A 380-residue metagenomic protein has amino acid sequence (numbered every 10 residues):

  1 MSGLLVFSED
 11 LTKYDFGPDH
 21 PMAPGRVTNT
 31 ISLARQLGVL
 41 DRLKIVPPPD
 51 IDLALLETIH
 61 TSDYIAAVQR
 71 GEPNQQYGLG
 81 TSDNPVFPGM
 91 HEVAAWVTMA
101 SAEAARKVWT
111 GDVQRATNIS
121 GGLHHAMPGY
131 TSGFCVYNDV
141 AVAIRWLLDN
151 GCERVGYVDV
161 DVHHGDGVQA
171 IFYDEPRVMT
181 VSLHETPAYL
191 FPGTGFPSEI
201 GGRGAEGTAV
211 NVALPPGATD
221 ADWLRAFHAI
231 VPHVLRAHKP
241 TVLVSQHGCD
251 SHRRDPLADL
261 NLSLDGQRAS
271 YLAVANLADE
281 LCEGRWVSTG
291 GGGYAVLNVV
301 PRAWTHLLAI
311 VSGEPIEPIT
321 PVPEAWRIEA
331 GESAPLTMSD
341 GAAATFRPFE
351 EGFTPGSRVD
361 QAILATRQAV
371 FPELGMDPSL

Functional and structural regions predicted by a protein language model:
M1-E57: N-terminal low-complexity, Ser/Thr- and acidic-residue-enriched intrinsically disordered segments
S2-V6, T12, A67-L380: A general "terminal functional-core" signal
P49-P73: Charged, often glycine-rich, active-site loop that binds/positions anionic groups
